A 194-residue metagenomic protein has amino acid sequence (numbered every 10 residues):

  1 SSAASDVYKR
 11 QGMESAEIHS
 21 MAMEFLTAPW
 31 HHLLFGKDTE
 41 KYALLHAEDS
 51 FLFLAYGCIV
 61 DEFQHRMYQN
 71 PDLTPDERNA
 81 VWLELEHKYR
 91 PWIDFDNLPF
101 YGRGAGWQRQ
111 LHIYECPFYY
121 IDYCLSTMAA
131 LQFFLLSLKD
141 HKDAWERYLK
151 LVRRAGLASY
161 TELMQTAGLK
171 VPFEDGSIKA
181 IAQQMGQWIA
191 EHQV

Functional and structural regions predicted by a protein language model:
S1-Y8: Short, small-residue-biased leader/transition segments that mark boundaries at the very start of proteins
R10-T39, A47, L52, S126: Post-HExxH zinc-binding segment in Zn-dependent metallohydrolases
A22, L33, F53, G57 (+2 more regions): C-terminal, non-catalytic "cap/extension" segments appended to globular domains
G36-H46, W145-K150: Beta-strand segments within the central parallel beta-sheet cores of soluble alpha/beta enzyme folds
L44, D49, G104: Residue-level detector of functional hotspots within protein domains
